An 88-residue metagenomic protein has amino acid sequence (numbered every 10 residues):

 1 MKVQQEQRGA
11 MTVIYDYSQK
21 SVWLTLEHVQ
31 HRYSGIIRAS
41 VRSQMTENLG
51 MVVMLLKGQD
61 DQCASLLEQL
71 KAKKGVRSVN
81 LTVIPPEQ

Functional and structural regions predicted by a protein language model:
M1-L49, L55-Q88: Long, contiguous binding/interaction regions
